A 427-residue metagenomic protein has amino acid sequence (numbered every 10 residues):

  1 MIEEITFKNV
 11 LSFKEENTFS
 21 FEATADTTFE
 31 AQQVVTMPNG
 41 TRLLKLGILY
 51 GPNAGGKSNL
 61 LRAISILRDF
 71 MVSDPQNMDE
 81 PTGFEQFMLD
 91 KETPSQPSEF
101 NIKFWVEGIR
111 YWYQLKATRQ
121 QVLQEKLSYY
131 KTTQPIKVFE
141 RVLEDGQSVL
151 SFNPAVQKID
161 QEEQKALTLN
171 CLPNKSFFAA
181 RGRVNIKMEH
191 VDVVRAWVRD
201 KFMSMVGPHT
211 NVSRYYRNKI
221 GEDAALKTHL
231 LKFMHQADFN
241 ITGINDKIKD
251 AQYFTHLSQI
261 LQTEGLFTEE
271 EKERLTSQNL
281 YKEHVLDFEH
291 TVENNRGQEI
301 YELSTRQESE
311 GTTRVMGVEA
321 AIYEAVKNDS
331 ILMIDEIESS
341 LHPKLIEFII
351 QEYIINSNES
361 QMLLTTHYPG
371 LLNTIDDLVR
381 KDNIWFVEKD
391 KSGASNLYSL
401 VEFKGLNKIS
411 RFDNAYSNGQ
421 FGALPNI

Functional and structural regions predicted by a protein language model:
M1-N39, K45-V72, E289, E293-I427: Switch/communication elements of ASCE P-loop NTPase nucleotide-binding domains
I2-I5, S98-F100, G108-R110, E162 (+1 more regions): Short alpha-helical segments and helix-capping/turn motifs at coil-helix boundaries
K14, S95-P97, G108-R110, R119-L123 (+3 more regions): Coil-to-beta-strand transition motifs
V34-I48, P52, L61-V122: Conserved P-loop NTP-binding catalytic core
F100-W105, L127, F288-H290: Short beta-strand segments that buttress and anchor functional surface loops
W112-H256, I260: Electropositive, glycine-dotted interaction segments that contact anionic polymers or phosphate-rich ligands
W197-H209, E283-D287, T291-Q298: A short mid-domain helix/strand-loop element embedded in enzyme catalytic domains that forms or borders the active-site
F254-E283: Mixed-charge, low-complexity intrinsically disordered segments
